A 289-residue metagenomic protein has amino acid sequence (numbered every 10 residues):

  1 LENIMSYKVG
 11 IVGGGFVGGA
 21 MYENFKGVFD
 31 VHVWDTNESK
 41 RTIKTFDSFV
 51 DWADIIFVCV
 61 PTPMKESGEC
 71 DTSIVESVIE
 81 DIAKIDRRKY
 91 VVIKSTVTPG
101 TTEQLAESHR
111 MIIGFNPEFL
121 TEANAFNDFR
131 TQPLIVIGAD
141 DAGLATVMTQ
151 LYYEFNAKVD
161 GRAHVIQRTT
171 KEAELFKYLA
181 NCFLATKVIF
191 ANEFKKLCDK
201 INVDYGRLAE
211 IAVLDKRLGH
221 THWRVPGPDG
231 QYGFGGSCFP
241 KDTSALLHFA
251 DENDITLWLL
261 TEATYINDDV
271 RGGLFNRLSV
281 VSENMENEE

Functional and structural regions predicted by a protein language model:
E2-D51: NAD(P)+-binding Rossmann beta1-loop-alpha1 motif at the extreme N-terminus of oxidoreductases
E2-Y7, N202-E289: NAD(P)-dependent Rossmann-like dehydrogenase/reductase catalytic/cofactor-binding core
I4, A106-G114, A125-T221, F249-T256 (+1 more regions): Internal alpha-helical scaffold of NAD(P)-dependent oxidoreductase catalytic cores
D51-W52, Q132: Alpha-helix C-terminal capping/helix-to-coil transition sites in glycosyltransferase folds
I55, P63-N124: Rossmann-like NAD(P)(H) cofactor-binding subdomain of soluble oxidoreductases
I55-C59, V136: Structural motif
